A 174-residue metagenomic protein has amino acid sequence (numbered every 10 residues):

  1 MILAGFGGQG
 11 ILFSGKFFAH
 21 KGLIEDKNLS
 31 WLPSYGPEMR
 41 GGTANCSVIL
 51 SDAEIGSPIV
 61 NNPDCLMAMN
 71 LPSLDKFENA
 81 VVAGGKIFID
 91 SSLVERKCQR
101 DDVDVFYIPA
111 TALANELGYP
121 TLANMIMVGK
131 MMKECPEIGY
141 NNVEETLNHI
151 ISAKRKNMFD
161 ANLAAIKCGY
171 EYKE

Functional and structural regions predicted by a protein language model:
M1-E174: Active-site cofactor/cluster-binding pocket
